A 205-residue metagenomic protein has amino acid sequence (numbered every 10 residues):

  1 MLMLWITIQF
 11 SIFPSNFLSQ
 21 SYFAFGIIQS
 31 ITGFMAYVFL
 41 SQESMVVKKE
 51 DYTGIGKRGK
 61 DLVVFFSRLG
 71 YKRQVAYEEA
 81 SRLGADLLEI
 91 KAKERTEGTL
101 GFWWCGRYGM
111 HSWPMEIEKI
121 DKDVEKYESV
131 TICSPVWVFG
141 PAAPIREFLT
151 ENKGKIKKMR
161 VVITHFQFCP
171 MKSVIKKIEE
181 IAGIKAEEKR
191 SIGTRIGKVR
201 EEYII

Functional and structural regions predicted by a protein language model:
L2-I205: Active-site-proximal alpha-helix that buttresses catalytic centers in soluble enzyme cores
